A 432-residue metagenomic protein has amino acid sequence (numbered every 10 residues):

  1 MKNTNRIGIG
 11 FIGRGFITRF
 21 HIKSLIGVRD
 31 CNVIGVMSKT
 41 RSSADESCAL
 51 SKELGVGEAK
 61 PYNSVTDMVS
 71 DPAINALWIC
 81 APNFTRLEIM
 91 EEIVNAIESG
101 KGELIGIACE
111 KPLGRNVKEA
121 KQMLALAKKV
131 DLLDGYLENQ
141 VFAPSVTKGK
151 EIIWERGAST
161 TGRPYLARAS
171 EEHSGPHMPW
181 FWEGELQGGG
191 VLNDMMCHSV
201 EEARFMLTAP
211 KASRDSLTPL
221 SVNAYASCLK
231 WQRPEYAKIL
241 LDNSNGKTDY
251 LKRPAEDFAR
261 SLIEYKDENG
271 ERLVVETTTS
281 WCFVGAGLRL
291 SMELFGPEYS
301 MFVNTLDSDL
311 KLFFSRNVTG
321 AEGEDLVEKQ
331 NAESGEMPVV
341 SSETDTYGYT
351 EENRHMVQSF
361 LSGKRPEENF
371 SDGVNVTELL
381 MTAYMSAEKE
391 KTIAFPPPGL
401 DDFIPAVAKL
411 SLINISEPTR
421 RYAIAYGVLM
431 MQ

Functional and structural regions predicted by a protein language model:
M1-L54, A203: N-terminal Rossmann-like dinucleotide-binding module
G35-K39, E110-P112, E417: Conserved acidic E/D residue at the C-terminus of a beta-strand in Rossmann-like folds
S51-V56, V94-G106, E155-T160, L207-S216 (+1 more regions): Alpha-helix termini
G57-L126, S145: Beta-loop-alpha module in the N-terminal Rossmann-like domain of NAD(P)-dependent dehydrogenases, especially those
A108-P179, S199-V200, L429: A contiguous active-site-proximal alpha/beta segment in oxidoreductase catalytic domains
P179-G287, S371, N375: Rossmann-like dinucleotide-binding domain that binds NAD(P)(H)
L229-W231, E235-K252, F258-L262, K266-N269 (+4 more regions): C-terminal glycine/acidic-rich active-site capping loop/insertion
I413-Q432: Single conserved hydrophobic/aromatic residue that forms the stacking wall/gate of nucleotide- or nucleobase-binding
